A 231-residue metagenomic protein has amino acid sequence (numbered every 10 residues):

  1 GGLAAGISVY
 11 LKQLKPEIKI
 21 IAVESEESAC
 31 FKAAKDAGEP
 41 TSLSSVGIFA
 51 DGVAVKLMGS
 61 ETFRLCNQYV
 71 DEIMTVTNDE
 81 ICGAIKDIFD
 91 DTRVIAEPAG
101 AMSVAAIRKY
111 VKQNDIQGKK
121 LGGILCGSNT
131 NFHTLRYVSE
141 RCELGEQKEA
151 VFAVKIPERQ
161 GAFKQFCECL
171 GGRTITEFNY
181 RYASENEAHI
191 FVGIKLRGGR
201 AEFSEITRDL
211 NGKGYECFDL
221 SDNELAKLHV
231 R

Functional and structural regions predicted by a protein language model:
G1-Q68, K109-I156: Glycine-rich phosphate/pyrophosphate-binding loop at beta-loop-alpha junctions
A4-A5, S103-V104, F203: Short, well-ordered alpha-helical microsegments
V23-E26, T75-T77, A96-E97, T176-S184 (+1 more regions): Beta-strand->loop->alpha-helix junctions that form or flank phosphate-binding loops in nucleotide-handling enzymes
G59-G118: Active-site-adjacent helical/loop segments in soluble small-molecule enzymes
A101, A105, G123-N129, A226-L228: A short, charged, Gly/Pro-tolerant segment at domain boundaries
F132-R231: A conserved regulatory-domain signal marking ACT and ACT-like small-molecule sensing domains and adjacent regulatory
